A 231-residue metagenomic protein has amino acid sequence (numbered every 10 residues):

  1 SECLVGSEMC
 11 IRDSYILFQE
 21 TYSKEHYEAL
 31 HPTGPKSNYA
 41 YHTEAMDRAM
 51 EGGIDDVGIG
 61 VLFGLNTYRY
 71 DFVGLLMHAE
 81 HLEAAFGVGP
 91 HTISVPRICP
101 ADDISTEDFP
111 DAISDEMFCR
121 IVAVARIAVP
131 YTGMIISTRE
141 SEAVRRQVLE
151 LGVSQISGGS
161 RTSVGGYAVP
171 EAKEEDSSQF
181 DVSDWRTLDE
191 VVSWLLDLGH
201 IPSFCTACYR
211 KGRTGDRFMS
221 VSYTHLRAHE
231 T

Functional and structural regions predicted by a protein language model:
S1, Q19-T21, I59-V61, S94-R97 (+1 more regions): A cross-domain feature marking catalytic cores of carbohydrate-active enzymes and several ubiquitous metabolic/repair
S1-G6, I11, H225-H229: Single conserved hydrophobic/aromatic residue that forms the stacking wall/gate of nucleotide- or nucleobase-binding
S7-E8, R12-S14, D47, V73-V88: Short amphipathic alpha-helices and their capping/turn segments at secondary-structure boundaries
S7-L62: Radical SAM/AdoMet-radical enzyme domain recognition
L17, A49, A79, A125 (+1 more regions): Conserved, mostly hydrophobic/aromatic
H42, F72-L75, F118, L188: Aromatic/hydrophobic pocket-lining residues that form the small-molecule binding cavity in soluble enzyme cores
T67-H78, E142-E150: Catalytic cores of alpha/beta
A84-R227: Auxiliary Fe-S-binding modules of radical SAM enzymes
